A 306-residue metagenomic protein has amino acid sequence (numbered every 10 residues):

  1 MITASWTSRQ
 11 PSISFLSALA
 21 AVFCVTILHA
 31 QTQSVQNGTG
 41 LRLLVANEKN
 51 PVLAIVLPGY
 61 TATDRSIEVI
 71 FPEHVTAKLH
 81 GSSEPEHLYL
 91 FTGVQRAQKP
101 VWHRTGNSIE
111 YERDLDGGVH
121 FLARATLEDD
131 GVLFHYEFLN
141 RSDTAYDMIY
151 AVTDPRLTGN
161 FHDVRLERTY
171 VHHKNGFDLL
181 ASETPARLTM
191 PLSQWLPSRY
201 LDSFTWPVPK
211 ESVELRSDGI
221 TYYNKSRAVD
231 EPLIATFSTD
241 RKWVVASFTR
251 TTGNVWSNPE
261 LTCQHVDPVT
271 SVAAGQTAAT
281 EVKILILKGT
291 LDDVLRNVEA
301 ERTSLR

Functional and structural regions predicted by a protein language model:
M1-I13: N-terminal secretory signal peptides that target proteins for export/translocation
S14-I27: Bacterial N-terminal signal peptides
Q31-E86, I109-E110, D240, V298: Beta-strand-rich N-terminal accessory domains
Q31-G40, H103, D114, D202-R306: Beta-strand-rich recognition/accessory modules
L79-D129, A145-I149, N160: Extended, loop-rich substrate-binding clefts of extracytoplasmic carbohydrate-active enzymes
E112-D114, R124-T126, H135-L139, E281-L285: Residue-level recognition of well-ordered beta-strand positions that form the cores of beta-sheet-rich folds across
L127-E128, V132-P185: Acidic (Asp/Glu-rich), glycine- and aromatic
R168-Y222: Low-complexity, serine/threonine/proline-enriched polar segments
